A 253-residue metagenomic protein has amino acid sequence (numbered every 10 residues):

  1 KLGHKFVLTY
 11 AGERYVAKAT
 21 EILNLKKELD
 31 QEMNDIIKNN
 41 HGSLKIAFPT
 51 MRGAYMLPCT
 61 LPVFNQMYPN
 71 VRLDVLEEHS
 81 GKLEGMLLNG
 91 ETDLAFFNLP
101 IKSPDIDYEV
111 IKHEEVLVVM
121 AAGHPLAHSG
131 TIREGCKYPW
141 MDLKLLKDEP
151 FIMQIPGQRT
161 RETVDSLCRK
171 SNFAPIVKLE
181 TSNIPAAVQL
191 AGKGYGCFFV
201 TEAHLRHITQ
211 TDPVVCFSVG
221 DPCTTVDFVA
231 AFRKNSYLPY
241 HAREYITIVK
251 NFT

Functional and structural regions predicted by a protein language model:
V7-D35, H41, K250: Alpha-helical "hinge/linker" immediately C-terminal to small N-terminal DNA-binding modules
T9-G12, I46, L87-L88, L146 (+2 more regions): Hydrophobic residues within well-ordered alpha-helices
H41-P104, T181: Central regulatory/effector-binding core of bacterial HTH transcription factors
M56, V214-T253: A late-sequence structural motif
M67, E78-D148, C223: Acidic, Gly/Pro-rich loop/turn segments at junctions of secondary structure
H79-L83, L88-T92, F97-N98, G157-V215: Hydrophobic hinge/microswitch elements
D107-L117, F198, E202-L205, Q210-T225: Short beta-strand->loop
H128, E134-L143, E149-S171, L238-T247 (+1 more regions): Secondary-structure junction motif
